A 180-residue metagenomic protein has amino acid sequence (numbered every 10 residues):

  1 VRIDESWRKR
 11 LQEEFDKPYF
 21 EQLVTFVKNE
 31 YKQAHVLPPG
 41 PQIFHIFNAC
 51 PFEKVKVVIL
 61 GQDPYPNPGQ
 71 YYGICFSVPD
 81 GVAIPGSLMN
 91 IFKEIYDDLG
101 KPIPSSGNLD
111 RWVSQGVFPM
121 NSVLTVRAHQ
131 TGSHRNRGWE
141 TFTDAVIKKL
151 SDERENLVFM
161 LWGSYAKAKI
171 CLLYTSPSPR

Functional and structural regions predicted by a protein language model:
R2, S6, E13-L161, Y165-A168 (+1 more regions): A polyanion-binding, active-site-adjacent surface
Y174-P179: Conserved small/polar residues in nucleotide/adenosyl-binding loops
